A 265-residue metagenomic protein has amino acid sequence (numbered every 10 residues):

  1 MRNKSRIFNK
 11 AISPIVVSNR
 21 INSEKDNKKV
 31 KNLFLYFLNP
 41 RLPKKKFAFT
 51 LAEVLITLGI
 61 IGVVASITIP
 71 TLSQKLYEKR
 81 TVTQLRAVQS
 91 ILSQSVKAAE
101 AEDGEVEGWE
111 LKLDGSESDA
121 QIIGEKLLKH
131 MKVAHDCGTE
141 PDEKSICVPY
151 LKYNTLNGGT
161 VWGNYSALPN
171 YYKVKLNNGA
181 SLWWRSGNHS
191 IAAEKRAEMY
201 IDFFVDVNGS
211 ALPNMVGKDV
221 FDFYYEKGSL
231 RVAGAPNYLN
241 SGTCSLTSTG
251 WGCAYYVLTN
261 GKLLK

Functional and structural regions predicted by a protein language model:
M1-F49: N-terminal leader/signal peptides at the extreme start of proteins
R6, P14, N19-R20, E24 (+5 more regions): Compositionally biased regions
N32-F37, R41, T57, V257 (+1 more regions): Acidic/proline-rich low-complexity IDRs
K45-Y77, Q84: N-terminal single-pass transmembrane signal-anchor helix
T50-A52, I56, G62, V96 (+4 more regions): Contiguous, often N-terminal, cationic amphipathic patches that form binding interfaces
K75-K79, T83-I91, S95: Membrane-proximal extracytoplasmic alpha-helices
S93-K112, K132-D136: Alpha-helix exit/C-cap motif
S116-K265: Intrinsically disordered, low-complexity regions enriched in Pro/Ser/Thr/Gly and acidic residues
